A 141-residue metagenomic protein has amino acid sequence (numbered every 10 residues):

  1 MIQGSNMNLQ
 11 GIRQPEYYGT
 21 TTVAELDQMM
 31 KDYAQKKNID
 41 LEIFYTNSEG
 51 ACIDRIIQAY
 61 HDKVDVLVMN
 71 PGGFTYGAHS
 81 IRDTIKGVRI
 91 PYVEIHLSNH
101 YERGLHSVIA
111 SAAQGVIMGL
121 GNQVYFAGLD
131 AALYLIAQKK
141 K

Functional and structural regions predicted by a protein language model:
S5-M7, G72-T75, S98-H100: Short glycine-rich anion-binding loops that position phosphate/pyrophosphate groups of nucleotides and phosphorylated
L9-E25: Glycine- and acidic-residue-enriched helix-capping/strand-helix junction motifs
D27, K31-F44: Short beta-strand elements in bilobed, periplasmic/extracellular small-molecule ligand-binding domains
K37, V88, S111-A112: Short, structured coil segments at secondary-structure junctions
F44, V68, V93-I95, G115-I117: Hydrophobic/aromatic beta-strand patches that form the interior of the parallel beta-sheet core in alpha/beta enzyme
T46-R89: N-terminal small/polar loop signature for handling phosphorylated ligands or for N-terminal nucleophile
I85-R103: Short, acidic/small-residue loops that bind anionic groups at enzyme active sites
Y101-K141: Short, glycine-/small-residue-rich phosphate/pyrophosphate-handling segment
